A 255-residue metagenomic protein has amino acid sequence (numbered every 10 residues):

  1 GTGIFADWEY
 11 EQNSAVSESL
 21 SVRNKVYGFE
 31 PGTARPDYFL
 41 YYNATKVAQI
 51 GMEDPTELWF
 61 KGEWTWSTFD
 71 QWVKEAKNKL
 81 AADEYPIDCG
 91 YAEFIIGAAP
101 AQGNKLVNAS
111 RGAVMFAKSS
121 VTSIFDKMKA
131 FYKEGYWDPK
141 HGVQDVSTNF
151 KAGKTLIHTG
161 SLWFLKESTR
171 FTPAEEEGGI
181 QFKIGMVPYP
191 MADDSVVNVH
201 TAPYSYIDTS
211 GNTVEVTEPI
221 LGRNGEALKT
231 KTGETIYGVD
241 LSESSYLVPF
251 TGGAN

Functional and structural regions predicted by a protein language model:
G1-D37, V197, E215-T232: Hinge/lid segment of periplasmic solute-binding proteins
G1-E11, L58-K61, N104-S123, D194-H200: Short, solvent-exposed loop/beta-turn-alpha elements that line the ligand-binding surface or hinge of extracytoplasmic
G1-Q12, Q49-I50, L156-I157, E176-G179 (+1 more regions): Extracytoplasmic "Venus flytrap"/periplasmic binding protein-like
V16-L40, A48, T65-V114: Extracytoplasmic/periplasmic solute-binding protein
T45-W59: Aromatic-glycine-rich donor-binding/catalytic loop that engages nucleotide-sugar donors across glycosyltransferases
T68-A76, Q144-H158: Short helices/loops that flank or line small-molecule/ion binding pockets
F69-E75, A109-G142: Glycine-centered hinge/linker elements that transmit conformational signals in sensory and ligand-binding systems
E175-N255: Extracytoplasmic/periplasmic substrate-recognition and gating elements
